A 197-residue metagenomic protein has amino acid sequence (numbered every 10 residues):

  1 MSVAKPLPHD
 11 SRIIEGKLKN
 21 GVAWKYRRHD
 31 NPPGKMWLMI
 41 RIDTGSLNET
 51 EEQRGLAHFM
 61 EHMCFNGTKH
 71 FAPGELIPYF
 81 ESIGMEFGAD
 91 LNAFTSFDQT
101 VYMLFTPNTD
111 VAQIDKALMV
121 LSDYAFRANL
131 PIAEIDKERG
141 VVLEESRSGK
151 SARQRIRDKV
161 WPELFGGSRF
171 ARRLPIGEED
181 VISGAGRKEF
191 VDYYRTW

Functional and structural regions predicted by a protein language model:
M1-V3: N-terminal pre-domain segments of enzymes
P6-W37: Mature N-terminal segment immediately following signal peptide/propeptide cleavage in secreted/periplasmic
S11-R12, A89, D192: Residue-level marker for the onset of beta-strands and adjacent loop->beta junctions in well-ordered domains
W37-F105, A152, I156, R172-I176 (+1 more regions): M16/MPP (pitrilysin/insulinase) zinc-metallopeptidase core fold and M16-derived inactive scaffolds
M63-T68, A93, K116-V120, Y124 (+1 more regions): Scaffold signal of the M16-like zinc-metallopeptidase fold and its non-catalytic homologs
N66-H70, F105-E138: M16/insulysin-pitrilysin zinc metalloprotease superfamily fold
P73, I77-E81, N129-R147: Acidic/histidine-enriched alpha-helical segments
